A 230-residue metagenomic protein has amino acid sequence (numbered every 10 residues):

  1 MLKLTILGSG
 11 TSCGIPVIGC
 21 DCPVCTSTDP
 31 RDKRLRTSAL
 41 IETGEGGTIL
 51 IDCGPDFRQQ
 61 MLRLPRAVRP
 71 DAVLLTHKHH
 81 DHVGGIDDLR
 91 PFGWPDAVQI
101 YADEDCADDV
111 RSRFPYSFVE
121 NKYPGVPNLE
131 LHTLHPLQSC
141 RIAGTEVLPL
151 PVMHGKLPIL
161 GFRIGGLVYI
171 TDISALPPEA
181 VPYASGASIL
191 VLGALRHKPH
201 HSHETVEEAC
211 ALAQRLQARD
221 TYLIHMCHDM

Functional and structural regions predicted by a protein language model:
M1-I170: Binuclear metal-dependent hydrolase catalytic cores
A175-M230: Cap/insert and terminal regions of metallo-dependent hydrolase folds
